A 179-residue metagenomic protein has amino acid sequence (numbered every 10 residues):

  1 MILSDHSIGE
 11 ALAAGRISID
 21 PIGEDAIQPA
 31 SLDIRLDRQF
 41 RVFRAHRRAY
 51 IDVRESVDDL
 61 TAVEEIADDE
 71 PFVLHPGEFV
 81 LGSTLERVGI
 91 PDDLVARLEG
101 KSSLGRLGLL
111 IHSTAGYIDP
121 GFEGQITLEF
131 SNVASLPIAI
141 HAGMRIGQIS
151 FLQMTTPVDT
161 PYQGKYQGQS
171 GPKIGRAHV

Functional and structural regions predicted by a protein language model:
M1-R176: DUTPase catalytic domain/fold
